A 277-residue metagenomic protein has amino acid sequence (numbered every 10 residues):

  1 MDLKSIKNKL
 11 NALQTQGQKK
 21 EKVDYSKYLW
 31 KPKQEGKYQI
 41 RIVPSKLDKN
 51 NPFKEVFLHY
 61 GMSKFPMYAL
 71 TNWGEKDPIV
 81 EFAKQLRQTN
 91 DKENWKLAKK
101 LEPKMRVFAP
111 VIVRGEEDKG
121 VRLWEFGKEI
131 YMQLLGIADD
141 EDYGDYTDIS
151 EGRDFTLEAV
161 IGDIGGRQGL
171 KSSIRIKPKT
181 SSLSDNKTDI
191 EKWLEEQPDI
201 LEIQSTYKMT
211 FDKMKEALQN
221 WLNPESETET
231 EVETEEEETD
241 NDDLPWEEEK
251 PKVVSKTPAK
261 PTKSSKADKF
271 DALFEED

Functional and structural regions predicted by a protein language model:
M1-D145: OB-fold ssDNA-binding interfaces and closely related basic DNA-contact patches used across DNA replication/repair
K31, V43, N51, F65 (+6 more regions): Intrinsic-disorder/low-complexity coil detector
Q34, K46, K54, Y68 (+6 more regions): Intrinsically disordered, low-complexity segments enriched in proline/serine/threonine
P78, I112, R153-T156, D271: Residue-level recognition of well-ordered secondary-structure positions
A109, A159, K266: Functionally constrained cores in energy, signaling, and assembly domains
R114-T239: Compact mixed alphabeta submodule
D212-D277: Acidic, gly/ser/pro-rich intrinsically disordered tails
